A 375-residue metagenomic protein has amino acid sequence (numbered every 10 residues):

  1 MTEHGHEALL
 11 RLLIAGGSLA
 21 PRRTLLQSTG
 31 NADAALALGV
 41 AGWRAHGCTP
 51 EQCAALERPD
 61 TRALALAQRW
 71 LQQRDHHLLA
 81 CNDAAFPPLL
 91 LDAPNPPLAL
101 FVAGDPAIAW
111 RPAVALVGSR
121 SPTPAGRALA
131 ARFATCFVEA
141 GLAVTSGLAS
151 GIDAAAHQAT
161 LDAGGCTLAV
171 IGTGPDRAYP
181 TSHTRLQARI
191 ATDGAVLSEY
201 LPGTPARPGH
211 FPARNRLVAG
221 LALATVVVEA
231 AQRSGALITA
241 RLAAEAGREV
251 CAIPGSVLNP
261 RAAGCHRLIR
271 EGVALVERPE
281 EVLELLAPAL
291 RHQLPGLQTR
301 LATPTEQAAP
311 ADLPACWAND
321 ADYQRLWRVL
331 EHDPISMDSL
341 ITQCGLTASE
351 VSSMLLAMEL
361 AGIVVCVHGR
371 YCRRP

Functional and structural regions predicted by a protein language model:
M1-A85, M337, S349, A361-R370 (+1 more regions): Short, small/acidic-rich helices and loops at N termini and domain boundaries of DNA replication/processing enzymes
M1-G5, R69-R74, A80-P375: Glycine-biased, small-residue-rich flexible motifs in mid-sequence functional cores and linkers
